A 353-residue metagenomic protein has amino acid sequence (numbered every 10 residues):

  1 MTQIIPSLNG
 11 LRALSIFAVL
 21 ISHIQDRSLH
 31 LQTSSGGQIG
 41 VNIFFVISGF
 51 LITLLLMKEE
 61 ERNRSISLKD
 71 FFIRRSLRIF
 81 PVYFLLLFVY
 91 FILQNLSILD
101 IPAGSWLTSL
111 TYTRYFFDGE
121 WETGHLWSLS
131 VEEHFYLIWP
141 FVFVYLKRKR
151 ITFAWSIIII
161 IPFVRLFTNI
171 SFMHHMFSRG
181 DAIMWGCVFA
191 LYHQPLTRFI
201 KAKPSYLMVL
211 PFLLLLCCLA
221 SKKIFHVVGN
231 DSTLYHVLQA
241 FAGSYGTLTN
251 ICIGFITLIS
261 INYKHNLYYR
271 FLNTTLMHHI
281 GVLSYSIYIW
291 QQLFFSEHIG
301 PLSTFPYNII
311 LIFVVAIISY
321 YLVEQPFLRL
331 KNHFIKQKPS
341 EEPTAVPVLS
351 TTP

Functional and structural regions predicted by a protein language model:
I4-K58, I79-V82, T113, A182-I183 (+3 more regions): Functionally critical transmembrane alpha-helices in membrane proteins and complexes, commonly lining
P6, H30-V41, E120-V131, F167-W185 (+3 more regions): Interfacial loop-to-helix transition and helix-capping segments at the boundaries of transmembrane helices
F17-I24, I92, T113-Y115, I158-T168 (+2 more regions): Aromatic-anchored segments of alpha-helical transmembrane domains
Q38-V41, F45, K58-L93, S105-T108 (+6 more regions): Transmembrane alpha-helical segments and their boundary/interface "anchor" motifs in multi-pass integral membrane
I73, I79-V131, P162-L166, Y235-V237 (+3 more regions): Membrane-interface helix-loop-helix regions
E133-I160, L191-M208: Solvent-exposed interhelical
V209-P326: Alpha-helical transmembrane segments of multi-pass integral membrane proteins
N273-L276, F327-P353: Membrane-proximal cytoplasmic C-terminal regulatory module of class A 7TM GPCRs
